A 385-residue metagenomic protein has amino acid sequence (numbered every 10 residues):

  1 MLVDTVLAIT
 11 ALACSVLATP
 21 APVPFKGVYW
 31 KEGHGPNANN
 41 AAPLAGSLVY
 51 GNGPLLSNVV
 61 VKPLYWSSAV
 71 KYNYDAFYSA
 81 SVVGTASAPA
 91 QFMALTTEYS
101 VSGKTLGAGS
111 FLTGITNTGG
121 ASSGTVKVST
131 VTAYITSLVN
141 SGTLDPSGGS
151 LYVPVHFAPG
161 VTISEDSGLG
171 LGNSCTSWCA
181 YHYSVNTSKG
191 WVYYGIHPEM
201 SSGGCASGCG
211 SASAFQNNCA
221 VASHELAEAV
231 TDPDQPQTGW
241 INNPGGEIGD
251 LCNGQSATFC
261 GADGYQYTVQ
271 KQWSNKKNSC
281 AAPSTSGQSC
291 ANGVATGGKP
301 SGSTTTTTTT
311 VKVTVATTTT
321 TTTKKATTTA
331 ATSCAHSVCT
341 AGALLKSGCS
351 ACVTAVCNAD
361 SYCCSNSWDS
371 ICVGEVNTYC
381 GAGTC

Functional and structural regions predicted by a protein language model:
M1-P22: Fungal secretory targeting signals
V23-T136: N-terminal carbohydrate-binding/catalytic regions of secreted carbohydrate-active enzymes
S57-V61, S147-V153, G190-Y193: Loop/turn elements at helix/coil->beta-strand transitions in domains of secreted/extracellular proteins
G107-A180, S184: Active-site-proximal segments of metallohydrolase catalytic domains
G170-Q216, D232-G302: Metalloprotease/metallohydrolase-associated module, dominated by Zn2+-dependent proteases
A220-D232: Active-site recognition of the HExxH zinc-binding catalytic motif
G302-A330: Extracellular mucin-like PTS domains
S337-T384: Secreted, short cysteine-rich peptides and small extracellular cysteine-rich domains stabilized by multiple disulfide
